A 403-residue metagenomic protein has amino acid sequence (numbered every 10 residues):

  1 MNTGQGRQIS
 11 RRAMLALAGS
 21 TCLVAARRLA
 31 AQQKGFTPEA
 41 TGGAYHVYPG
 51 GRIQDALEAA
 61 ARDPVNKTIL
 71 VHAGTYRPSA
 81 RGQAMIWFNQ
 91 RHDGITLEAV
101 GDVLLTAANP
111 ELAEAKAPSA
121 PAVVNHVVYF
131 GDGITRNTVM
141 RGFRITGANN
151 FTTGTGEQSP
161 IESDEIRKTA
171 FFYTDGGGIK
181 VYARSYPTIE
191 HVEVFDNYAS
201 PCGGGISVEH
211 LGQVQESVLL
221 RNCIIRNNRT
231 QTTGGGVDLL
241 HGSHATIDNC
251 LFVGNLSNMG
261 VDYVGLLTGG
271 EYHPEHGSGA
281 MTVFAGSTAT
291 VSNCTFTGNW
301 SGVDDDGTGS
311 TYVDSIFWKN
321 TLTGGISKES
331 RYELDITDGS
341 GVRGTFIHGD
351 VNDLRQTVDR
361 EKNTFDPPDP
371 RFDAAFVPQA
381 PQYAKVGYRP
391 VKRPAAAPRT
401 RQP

Functional and structural regions predicted by a protein language model:
M1-R27, Q32-Q33: N-terminal secretory signal peptides
G35-G43, L112-P118, A122, T311-P403: Acidic, glycine- and Ser/Thr-rich low-complexity intrinsically disordered tracts in extracellular/secreted proteins
T37-H72, G82, W87, V377-Y388: Acidic Gly/Asp/Thr-rich repetitive segments characteristic of extracellular carbohydrate-active and adhesion proteins
G43, K67, A84, D93-I95 (+17 more regions): The right-handed parallel beta-helix/beta-solenoid scaffold, focusing on the short coil/turn and N-cap positions
Q54, E58-P64, R77-E98, L104-R141 (+3 more regions): Extracellular beta-strand-rich solenoid/capping regions of secreted or surface-exposed proteins that bind or remodel
S79-A84, A107-P110, N149-G156, Y198-G205 (+7 more regions): Short glycine/acidic-rich loop motifs that flank beta-strands on beta-rich extracellular proteins
A99-D102, R136-N149, R167, Y186-Y198 (+6 more regions): Right-handed parallel beta-helix
